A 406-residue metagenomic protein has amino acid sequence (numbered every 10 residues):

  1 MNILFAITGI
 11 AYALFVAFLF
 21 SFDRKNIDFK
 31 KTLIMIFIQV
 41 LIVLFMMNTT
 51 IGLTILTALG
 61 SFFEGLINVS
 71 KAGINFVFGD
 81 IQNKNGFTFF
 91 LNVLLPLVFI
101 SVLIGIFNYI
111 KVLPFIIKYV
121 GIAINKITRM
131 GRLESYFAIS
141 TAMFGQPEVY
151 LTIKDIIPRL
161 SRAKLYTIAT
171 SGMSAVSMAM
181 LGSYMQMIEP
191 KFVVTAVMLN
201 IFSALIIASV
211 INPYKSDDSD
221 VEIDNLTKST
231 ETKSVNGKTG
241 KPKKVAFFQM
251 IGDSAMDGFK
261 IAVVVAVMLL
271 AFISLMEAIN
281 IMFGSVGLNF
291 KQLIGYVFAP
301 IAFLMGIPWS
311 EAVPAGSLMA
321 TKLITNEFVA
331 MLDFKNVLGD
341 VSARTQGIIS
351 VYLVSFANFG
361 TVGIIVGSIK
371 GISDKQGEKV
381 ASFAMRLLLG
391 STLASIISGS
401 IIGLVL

Functional and structural regions predicted by a protein language model:
M1, G60-F62, V77, P213-M256: Intrinsically disordered, low-complexity non-transmembrane regions of multi-pass membrane transporters
M1-A11, E64, N92, L288-Q292 (+1 more regions): Structural signature of hydrophobic alpha-helical transmembrane segments
M1-V93, Q249-G252, M256, V265-E277 (+1 more regions): N-terminal alpha-helical transmembrane segments of multi-pass membrane transport and channel/translocase proteins
T57-N68, F115-R129, T141, D155 (+4 more regions): Short amphipathic alpha-helical coupling elements at transmembrane boundaries
V69-M130: Hydrophobic alpha-helical hairpins/lids featuring a short glycine-rich hinge
P96-S101, F192-I206, G347-S355: Alpha-helical transmembrane segments
I127-M185, A315-I401: Alpha-helical membrane segments and immediately flanking helix-loop junctions that form or couple to the substrate/ion
M256-G339: Transmembrane helical segments that form the transport core of multi-pass membrane transport proteins
